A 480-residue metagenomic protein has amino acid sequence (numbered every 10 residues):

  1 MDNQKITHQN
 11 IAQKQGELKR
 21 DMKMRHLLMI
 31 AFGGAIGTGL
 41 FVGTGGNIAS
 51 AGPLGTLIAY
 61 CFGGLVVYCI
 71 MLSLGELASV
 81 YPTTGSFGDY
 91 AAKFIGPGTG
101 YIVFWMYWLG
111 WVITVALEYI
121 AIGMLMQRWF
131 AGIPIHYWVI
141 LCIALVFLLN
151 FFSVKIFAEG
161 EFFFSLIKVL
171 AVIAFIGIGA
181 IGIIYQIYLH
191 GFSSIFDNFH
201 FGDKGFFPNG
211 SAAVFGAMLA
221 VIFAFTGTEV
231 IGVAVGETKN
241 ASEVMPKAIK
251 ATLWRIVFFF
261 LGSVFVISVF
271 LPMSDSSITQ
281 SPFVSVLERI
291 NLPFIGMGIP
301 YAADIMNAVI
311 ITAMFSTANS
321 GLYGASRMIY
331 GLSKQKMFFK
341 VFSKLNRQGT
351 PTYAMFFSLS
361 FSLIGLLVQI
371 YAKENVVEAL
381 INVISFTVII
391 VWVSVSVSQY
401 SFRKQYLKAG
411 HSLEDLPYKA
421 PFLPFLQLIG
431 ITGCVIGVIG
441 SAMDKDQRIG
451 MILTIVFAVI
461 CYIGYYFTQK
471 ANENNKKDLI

Functional and structural regions predicted by a protein language model:
M1-G45, A49-L54, V67-Y68, L72 (+3 more regions): Membrane-interface "cap" regions at the ends of multi-pass membrane proteins
D2, I11, D89-K93, Y119-V139 (+6 more regions): Helix-loop-helix connectors at the membrane interface of multi-pass transporters/channels
Q13-L18, L57, F130-P134, L166-N307: Helix-loop-helix junctions that connect adjacent transmembrane segments in multi-pass membrane transporters
K19, G43-W138, C142, T252-R255 (+2 more regions): Extracellular loop-to-transmembrane helix junctions
T83, M106-I120, F225-T238, P300-K340 (+3 more regions): Membrane-helix boundary/coupling elements in multi-pass transport proteins
D89, G96, R128, A248-N319 (+1 more regions): TM-loop-TM module centered on a large, flexible mid-protein loop between adjacent transmembrane helices in multi-pass
G123, H136-F196, T226, I249-W254 (+2 more regions): Membrane-interface loop-to-helix entry segments
F163-F164, V341-T352, W392-D446, N475 (+1 more regions): C-terminal membrane-solvent junction of multi-pass transporters and transport-like membrane proteins
